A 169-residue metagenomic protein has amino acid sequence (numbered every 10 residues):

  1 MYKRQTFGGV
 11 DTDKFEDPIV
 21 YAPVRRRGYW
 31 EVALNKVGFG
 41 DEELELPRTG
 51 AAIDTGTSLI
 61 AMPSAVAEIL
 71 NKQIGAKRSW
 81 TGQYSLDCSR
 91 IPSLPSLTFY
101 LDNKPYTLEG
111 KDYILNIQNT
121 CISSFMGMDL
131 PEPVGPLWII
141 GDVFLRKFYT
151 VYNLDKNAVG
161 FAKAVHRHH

Functional and structural regions predicted by a protein language model:
K3-H169: Active-site or ligand-binding cleft "flap/edge" segments
